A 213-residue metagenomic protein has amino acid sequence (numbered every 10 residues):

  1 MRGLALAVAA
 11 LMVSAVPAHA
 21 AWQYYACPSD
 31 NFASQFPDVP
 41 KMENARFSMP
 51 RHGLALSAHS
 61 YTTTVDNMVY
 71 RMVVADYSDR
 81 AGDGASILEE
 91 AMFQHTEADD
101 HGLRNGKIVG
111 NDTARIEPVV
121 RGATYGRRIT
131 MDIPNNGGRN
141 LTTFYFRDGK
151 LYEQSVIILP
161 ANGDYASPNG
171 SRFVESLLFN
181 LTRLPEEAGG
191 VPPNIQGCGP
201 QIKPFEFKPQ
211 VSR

Functional and structural regions predicted by a protein language model:
A5-A15: Bacterial N-terminal signal peptides
V16-A20: Sec/Tat signal peptide C-region and signal peptidase I cleavage site
W22-A33, A161-D164, P168-G170: Short aromatic-glycine motifs in intrinsically disordered, low-complexity regions
Q35-Y61, F93-R147: Signature of long, low-cysteine stretches enriched in small and polar/charged residues
P40-K41, I87-R104, G149-R213: Surface-exposed amphipathic alpha-helical segments
M42-E43, R71-M72, R128, Y152-S155: Short hydrophobic/aromatic-rich beta-strand segments that constitute the beta-sheet cores of beta-sandwich/beta-barrel
A58-E90, Q154-S155: A short acidic-to-branched-hydrophobic micro-motif
